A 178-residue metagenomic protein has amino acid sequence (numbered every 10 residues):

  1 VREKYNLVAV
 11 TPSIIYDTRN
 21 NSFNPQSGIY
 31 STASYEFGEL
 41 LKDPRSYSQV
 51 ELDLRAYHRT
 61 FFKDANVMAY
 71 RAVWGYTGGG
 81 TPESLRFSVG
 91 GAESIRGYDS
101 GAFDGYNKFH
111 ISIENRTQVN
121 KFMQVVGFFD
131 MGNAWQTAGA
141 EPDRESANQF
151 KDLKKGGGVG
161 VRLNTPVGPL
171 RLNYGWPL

Functional and structural regions predicted by a protein language model:
V1, T11-S13, P169: Outer-membrane beta-barrel proteins and related beta-barrel translocases across Gram-negative bacteria
E3-L7, R19-S27, R45: Edge/loop elements at the starts and ends of beta-strands within beta-rich repeat scaffolds
A9, S27-L178: C-terminal transmembrane beta-barrel domains of outer membrane proteins
